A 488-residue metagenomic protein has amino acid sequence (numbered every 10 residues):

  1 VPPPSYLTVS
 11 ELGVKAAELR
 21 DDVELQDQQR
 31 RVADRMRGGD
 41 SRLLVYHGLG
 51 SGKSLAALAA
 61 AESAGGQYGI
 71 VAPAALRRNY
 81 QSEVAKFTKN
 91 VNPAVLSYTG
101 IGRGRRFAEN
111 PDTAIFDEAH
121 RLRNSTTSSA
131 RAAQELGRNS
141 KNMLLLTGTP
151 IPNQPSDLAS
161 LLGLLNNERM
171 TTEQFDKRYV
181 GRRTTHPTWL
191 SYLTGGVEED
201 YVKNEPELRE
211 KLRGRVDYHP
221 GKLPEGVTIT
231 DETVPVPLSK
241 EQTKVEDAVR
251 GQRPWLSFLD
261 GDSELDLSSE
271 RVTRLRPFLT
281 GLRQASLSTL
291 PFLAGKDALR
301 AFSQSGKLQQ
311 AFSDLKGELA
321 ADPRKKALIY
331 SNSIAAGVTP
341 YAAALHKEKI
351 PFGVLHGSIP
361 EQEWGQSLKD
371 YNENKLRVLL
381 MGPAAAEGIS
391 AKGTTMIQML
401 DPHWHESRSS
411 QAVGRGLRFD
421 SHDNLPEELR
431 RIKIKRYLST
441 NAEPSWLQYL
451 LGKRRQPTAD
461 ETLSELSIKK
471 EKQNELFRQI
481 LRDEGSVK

Functional and structural regions predicted by a protein language model:
V1-D22: Helicase-associated low-complexity/disordered flanking segments
T8, D21-A61, G226-R250, S263-V378 (+2 more regions): Conserved Helicase C-terminal RecA-like lobe
V32, V45-L49, A57, A61 (+17 more regions): Generic structural signal for small/hydrophobic residues in well-ordered secondary structure, especially within
S54-V84, P152-S156, N332-V338: Conserved Walker A/P-loop ATP-binding site and its immediately adjacent core in helicase/helicase-like ATPase domains
L55, I115-H186, A391-L429: Signature of the SF2 helicase/ATPase Hel1-core->accessory helical subdomain module
N90-L96, R169-E173, E348-E361: Conserved RecA-like helicase motor-core motifs
V95-I101, R105-N110, T127-K141, L145 (+4 more regions): Inter-lobe coupling linker of SF2 helicases/translocases
P351-W446: Conserved RecA-like P-loop NTPase helicase motor core
